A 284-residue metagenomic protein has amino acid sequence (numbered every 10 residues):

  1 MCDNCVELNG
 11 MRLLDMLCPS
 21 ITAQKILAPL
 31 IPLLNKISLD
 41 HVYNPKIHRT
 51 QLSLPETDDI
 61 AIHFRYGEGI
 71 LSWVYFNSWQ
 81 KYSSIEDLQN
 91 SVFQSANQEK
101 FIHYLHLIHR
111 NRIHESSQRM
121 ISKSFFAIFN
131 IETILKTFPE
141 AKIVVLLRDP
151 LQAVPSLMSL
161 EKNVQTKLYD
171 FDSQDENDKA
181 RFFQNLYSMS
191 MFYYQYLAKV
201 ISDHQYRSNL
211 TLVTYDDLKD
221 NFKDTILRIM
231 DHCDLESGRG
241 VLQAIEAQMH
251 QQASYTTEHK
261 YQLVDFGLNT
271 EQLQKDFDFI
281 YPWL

Functional and structural regions predicted by a protein language model:
M1-E7: A conserved segment at the C-terminal end of the G1
V6, P139-K142, R207-L210: Short glycine-/polar-rich loops that comprise or flank the Walker A/P-loop and associated switch/sensor motifs
L13-M120: PAPS-dependent sulfation machinery
D15-C18, G69-L71, F126-F129, D149-A153 (+2 more regions): Short, solvent-exposed loop/turn segments at secondary-structure junctions
A96-E99, M158-L212, D216-L284: PAPS-dependent sulfotransferases, especially Golgi type II membrane carbohydrate sulfotransferases
M120-E140: Flexible, glycine/threonine-enriched loop-and-boundary segments that flank and lead into catalytic domains of large
M120-K123, V145-L147, L212-Y215: Short beta-strand segments
I134-S159: Conserved phosphate-donor/acceptor-positioning beta-strand/loop module used by diverse small-molecule
